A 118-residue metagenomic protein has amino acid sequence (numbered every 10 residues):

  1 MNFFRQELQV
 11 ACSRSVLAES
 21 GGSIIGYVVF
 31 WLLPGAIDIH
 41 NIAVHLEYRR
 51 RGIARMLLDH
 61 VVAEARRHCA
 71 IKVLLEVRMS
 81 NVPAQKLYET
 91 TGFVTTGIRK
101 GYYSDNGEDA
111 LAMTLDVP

Functional and structural regions predicted by a protein language model:
M1-E47, R55-H68, G97, D116-P118: Acetyl-CoA-dependent GNAT
L32-P34, M79, G107: A short coil/beta-turn micro-motif at the C-terminal edge of the histidine kinase catalytic ATP-binding domain
I39, V73-V77: Conserved hydrophobic beta-strand within the GNAT/NAT acetyltransferase core sheet that lines the active-site cleft
H45-R51, M79-N81: Active-site acidic-Proline motif in GNAT/NAT acetyltransferases
L58, S80-A84, G101-N106: Short glycine/proline-centered loop/turn elements that form peptide/ligand docking sites
H68, K86, T90-T91: Structural motif
E76, E89, V94-L111: Conserved catalytic-core motifs of GNAT/GCN5-like acyltransferases
